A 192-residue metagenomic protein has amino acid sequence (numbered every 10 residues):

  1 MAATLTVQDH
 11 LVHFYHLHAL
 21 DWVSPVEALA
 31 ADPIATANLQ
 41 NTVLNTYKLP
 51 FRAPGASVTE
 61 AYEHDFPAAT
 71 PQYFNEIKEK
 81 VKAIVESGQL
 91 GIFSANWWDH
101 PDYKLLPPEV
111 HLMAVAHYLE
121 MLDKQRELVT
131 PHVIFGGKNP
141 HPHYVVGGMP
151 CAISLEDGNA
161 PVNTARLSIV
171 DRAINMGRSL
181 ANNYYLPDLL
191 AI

Functional and structural regions predicted by a protein language model:
M1-I192: Active-site bordering "gate/hinge" segments that shape substrate access to catalytic or cofactor-binding pockets
